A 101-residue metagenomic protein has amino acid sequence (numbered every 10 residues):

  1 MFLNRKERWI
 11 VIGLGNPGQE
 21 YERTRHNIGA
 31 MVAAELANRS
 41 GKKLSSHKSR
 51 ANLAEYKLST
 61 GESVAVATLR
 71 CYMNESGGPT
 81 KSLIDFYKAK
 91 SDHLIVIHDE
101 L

Functional and structural regions predicted by a protein language model:
M1-L101: Nucleotide and nucleotide-moiety/phosphate-recognizing core
